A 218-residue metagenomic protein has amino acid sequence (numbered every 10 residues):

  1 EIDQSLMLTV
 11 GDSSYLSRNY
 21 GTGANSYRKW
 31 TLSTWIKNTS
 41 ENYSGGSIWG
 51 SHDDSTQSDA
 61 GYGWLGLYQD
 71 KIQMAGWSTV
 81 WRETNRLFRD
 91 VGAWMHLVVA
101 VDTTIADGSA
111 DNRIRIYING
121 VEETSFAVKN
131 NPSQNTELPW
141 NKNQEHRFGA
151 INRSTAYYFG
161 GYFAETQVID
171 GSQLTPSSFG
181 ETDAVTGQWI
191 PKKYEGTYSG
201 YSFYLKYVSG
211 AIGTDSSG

Functional and structural regions predicted by a protein language model:
E1-S5, T9-S13, A106-A110, R115 (+2 more regions): Extended recognition patches within non-cytosolic domains
G11-Q73, A106-A110, S172-S177: Extracellular glycan-recognition modules
Y20-T22, E83-R89, N135-E137: Beta-strand-rich interaction surfaces with strong enrichment in secreted/lumenal proteins
L32-S40, L97-V99, F148, F163-V168 (+1 more regions): Short hydrophobic/aromatic patches on beta-strands that form ligand-binding or substrate-lining surfaces
T34, G92-T103, I116: Short tryptophan-centered beta-strand motifs in secreted/extracellular beta-sheet-rich domains of glycan-recognition
M74-H96, R153: Short, aromatic/His-centered strand-loop micro-motif at the edge of beta-sheets
V80, P139-A164: Extracellular glycan-interaction patches encoded by glycine-rich segments
